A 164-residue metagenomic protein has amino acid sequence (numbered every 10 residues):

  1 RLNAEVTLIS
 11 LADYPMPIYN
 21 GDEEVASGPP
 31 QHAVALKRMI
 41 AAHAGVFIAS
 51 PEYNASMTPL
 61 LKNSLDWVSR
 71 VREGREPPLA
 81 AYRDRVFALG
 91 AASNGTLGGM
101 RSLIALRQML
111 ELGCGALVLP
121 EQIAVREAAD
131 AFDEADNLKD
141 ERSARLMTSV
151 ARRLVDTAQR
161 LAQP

Functional and structural regions predicted by a protein language model:
L2, V68, L110-G113, L154 (+1 more regions): Hydrophobic recognition helices of helix-based DNA-binding modules
L2-T7, A116: A generic structural motif
T7, A88-G90, I123: Hydrophobic/aromatic beta-strand patches that form the interior of the parallel beta-sheet core in alpha/beta enzyme
L8-G28, A131-A135: N-terminal beta-loop-helix "entrance" segment that forms/cooperates in small-molecule cofactor or anionic ligand
G28-C114: Helix-loop-strand module that forms the ligand-binding subsite of alpha/beta enzymes
A116-P164: Glycine-rich phosphate/pyrophosphate-binding loop and the adjoining helix
